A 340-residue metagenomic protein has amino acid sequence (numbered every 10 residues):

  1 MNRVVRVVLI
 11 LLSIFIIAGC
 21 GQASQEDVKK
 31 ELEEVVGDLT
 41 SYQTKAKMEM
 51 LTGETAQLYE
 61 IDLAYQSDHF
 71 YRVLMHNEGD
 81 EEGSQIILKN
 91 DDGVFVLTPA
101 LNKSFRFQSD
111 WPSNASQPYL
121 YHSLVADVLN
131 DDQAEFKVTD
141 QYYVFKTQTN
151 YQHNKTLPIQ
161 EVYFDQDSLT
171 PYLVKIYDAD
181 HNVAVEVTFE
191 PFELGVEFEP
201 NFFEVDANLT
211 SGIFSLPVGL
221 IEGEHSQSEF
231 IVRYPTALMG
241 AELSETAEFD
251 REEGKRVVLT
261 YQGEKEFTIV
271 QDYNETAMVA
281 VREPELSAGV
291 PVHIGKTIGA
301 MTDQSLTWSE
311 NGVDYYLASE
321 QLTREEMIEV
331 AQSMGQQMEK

Functional and structural regions predicted by a protein language model:
M1-V8: Bacterial N-terminal signal peptides that target proteins for export
N2, F15-F70, D132-Q133, V290-D314 (+1 more regions): N-terminal leader/targeting segments and the immediate start of mature chains
A56-E60, E81-S84, K155-Q160, Y172 (+3 more regions): Short, surface-exposed coil-to-beta transition loops
A64-P118, N182-T188: An acidic-aromatic
V73, V174-I176, L317: Beta-strand-dense domains in secreted/periplasmic systems and polymorphic toxin scaffolds
L74-H76, S215-E310: Short, solvent-exposed recognition patches
N90-N154, P158: Flexible, processing/modification-adjacent segments and terminal tails in exported/periplasmic/extracellular proteins
D140-L209: Gly/Pro-enriched, hydrophobic low-complexity segments that function as extracytoplasmic propeptides/linkers
